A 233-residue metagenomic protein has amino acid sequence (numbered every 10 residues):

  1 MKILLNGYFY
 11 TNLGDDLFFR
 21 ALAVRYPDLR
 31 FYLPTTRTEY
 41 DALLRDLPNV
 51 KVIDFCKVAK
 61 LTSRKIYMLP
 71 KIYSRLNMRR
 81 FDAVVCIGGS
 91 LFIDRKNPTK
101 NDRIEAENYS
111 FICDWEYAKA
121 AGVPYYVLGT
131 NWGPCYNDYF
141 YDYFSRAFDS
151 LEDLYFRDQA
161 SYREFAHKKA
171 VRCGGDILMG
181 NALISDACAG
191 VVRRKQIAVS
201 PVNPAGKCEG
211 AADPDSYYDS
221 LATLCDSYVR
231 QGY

Functional and structural regions predicted by a protein language model:
M1-Y233: Active-site anion-handling motifs in enzyme catalytic cores
